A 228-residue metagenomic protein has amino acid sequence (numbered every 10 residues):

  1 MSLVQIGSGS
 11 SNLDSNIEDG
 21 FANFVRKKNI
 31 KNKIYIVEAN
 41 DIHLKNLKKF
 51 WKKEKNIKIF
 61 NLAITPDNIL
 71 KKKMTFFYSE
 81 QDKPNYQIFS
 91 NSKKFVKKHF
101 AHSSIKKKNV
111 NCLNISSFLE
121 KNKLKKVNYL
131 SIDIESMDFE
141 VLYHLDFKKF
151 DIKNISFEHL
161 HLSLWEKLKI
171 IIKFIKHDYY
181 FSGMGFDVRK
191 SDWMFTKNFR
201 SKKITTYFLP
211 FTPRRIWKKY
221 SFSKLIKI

Functional and structural regions predicted by a protein language model:
M1-I228: Phosphate/nucleotide-binding beta-alpha loop and adjacent structural elements of enzyme active sites
